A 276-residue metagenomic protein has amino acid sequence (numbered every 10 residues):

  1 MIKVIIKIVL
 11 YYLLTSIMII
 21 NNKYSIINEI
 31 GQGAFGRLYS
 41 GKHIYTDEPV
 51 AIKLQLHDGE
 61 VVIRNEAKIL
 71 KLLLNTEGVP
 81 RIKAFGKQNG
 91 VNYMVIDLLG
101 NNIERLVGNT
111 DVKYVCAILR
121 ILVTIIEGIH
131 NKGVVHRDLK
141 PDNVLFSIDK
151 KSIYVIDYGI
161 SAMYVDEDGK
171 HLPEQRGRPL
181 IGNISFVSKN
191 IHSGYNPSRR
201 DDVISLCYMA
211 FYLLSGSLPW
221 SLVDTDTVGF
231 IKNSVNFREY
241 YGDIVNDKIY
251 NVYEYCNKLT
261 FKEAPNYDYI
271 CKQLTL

Functional and structural regions predicted by a protein language model:
I27-G33, L38: Protein kinase glycine-rich loop
R37-N65: ATP-binding glycine-rich loop module of kinase domains
K68-E77: Structural motif at the C-terminus of the N-lobe alphaC helix and the adjacent alphaC-beta4 loop of the Hanks-type
R81-N92: Short beta-strand micro-motifs within the conserved protein kinase catalytic domain, predominantly in the N-lobe
L99-V107: Structural motif in protein kinase domains
I118-L119: Activation segment signature within eukaryotic-like protein kinase domains
H130-S147: Catalytic-loop of the protein kinase fold
S147-I181: Activation segment/activation loop of eukaryotic-type protein kinase catalytic domains
